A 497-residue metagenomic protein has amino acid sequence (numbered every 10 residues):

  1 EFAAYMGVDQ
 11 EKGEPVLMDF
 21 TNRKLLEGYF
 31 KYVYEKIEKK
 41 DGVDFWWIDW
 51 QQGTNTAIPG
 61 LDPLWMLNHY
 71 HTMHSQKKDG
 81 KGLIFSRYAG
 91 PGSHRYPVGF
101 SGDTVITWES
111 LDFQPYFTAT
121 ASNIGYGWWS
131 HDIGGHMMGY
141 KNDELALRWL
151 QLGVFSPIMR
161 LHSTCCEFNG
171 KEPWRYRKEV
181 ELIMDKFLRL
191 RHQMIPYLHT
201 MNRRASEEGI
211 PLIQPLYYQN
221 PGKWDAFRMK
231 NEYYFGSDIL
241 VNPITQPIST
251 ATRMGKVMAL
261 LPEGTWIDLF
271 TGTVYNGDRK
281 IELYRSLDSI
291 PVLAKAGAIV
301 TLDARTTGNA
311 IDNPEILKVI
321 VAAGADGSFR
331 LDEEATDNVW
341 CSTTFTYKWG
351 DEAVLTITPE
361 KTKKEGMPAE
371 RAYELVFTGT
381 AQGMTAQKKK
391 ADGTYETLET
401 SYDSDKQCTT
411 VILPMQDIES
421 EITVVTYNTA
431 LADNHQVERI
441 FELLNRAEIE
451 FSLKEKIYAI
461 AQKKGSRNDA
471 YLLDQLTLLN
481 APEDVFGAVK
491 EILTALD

Functional and structural regions predicted by a protein language model:
E1-S289, A481, A488-D497: Catalytic-domain carbohydrate-binding cleft regions of carbohydrate-active enzymes
Q76, T120, E208-I210, Y233 (+8 more regions): A generic structural signal for short, solvent-exposed coil/turn residues that cap or connect secondary-structure
K230-N231, V257, T343-F345, L398: Residue-level detector of beta-strand structural context in well-folded domains
Y234-F235, L261, W349-G350, Y402-S404: Generic beta-strand structural signal
I267-L287, T385-L413: Solvent-exposed beta-strand/loop surfaces of large extracellular or lumenal domains
V292-T394, D405-D497: Accessory, solvent-exposed terminal regions and/or long lumenal/extracellular loops of proteins
